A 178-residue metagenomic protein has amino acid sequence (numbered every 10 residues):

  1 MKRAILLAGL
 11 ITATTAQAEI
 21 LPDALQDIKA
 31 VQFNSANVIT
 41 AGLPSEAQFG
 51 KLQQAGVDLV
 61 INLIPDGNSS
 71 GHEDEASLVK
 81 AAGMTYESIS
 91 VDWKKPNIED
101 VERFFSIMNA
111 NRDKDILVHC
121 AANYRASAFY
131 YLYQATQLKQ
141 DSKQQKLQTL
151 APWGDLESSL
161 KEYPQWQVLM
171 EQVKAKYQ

Functional and structural regions predicted by a protein language model:
A4-A13: Sec-dependent N-terminal signal peptides
Q17-I116, F129-Q178: Cys-dependent protein tyrosine phosphatase-like superfamily
H119: Short, surface-exposed ligand- or partner-binding patches at beta-edge/loop junctions that are enriched in aromatics
N123: Substrate/cofactor-recognition hotspot
A126: Short active-site segment of divalent metal-dependent hydrolases/proteases that encodes the spacing between
